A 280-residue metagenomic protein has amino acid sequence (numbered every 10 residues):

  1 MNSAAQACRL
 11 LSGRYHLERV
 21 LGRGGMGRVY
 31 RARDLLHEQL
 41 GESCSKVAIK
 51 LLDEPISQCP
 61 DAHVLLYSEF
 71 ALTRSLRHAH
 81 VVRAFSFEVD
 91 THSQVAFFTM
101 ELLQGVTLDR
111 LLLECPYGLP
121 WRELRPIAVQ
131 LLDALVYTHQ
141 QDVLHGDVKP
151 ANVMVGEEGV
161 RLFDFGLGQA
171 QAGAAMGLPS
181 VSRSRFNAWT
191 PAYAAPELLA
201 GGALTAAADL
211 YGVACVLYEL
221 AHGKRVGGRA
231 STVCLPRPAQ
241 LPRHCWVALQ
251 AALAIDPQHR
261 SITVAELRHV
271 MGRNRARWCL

Functional and structural regions predicted by a protein language model:
D53-S75: AlphaC helix of the eukaryotic protein kinase fold
R83-A96: Short beta-strand micro-motifs within the conserved protein kinase catalytic domain, predominantly in the N-lobe
S93-T107: Conserved short submotifs of the Hanks-type protein kinase catalytic core that shape the nucleotide-binding pocket
L108-L119: AlphaC helix of the protein kinase catalytic domain
I127-A128: Activation segment signature within eukaryotic-like protein kinase domains
D133-V143: Protein kinase catalytic-loop region centered on the HRD/HxD motif
D209: Conserved catalytic-loop aspartate of Hanks-type protein kinases
